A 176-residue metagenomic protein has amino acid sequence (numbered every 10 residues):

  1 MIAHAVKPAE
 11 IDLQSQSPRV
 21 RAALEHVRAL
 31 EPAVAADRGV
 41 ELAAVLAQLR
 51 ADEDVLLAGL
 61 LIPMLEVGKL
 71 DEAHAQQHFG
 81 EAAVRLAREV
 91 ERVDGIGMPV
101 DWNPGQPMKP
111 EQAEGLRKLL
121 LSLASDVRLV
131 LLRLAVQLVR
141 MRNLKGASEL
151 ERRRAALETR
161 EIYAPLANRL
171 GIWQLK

Functional and structural regions predicted by a protein language model:
M1-K176: Active-site helical microenvironments for divalent-metal-assisted chemistry
